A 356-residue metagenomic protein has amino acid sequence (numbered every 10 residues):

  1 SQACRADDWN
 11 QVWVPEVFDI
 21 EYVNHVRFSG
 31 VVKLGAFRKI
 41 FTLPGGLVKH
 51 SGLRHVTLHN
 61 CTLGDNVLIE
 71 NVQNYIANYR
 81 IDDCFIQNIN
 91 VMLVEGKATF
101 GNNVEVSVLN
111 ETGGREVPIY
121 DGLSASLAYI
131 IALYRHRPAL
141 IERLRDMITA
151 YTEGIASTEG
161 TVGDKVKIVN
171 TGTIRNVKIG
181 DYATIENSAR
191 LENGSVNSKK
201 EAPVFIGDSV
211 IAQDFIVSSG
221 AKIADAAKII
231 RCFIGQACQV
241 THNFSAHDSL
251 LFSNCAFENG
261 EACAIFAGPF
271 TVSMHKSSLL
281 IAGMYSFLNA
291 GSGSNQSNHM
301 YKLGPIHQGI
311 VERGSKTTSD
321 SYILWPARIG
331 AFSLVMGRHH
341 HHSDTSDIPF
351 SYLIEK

Functional and structural regions predicted by a protein language model:
V14-V23, R27, V31-F37, F41-L53 (+6 more regions): Glycine-rich hexapeptide-repeat left-handed beta-helix
L127-I131, A156, D164-K167: Signature of multi-pass transmembrane helix bundles
G163-V166, D181-A183: C-terminal effector modules of nucleic-acid-centric enzymes and ribosome-associated factors
K178: Active-site pocket-lining segments that scaffold enzyme catalytic pockets across diverse folds
